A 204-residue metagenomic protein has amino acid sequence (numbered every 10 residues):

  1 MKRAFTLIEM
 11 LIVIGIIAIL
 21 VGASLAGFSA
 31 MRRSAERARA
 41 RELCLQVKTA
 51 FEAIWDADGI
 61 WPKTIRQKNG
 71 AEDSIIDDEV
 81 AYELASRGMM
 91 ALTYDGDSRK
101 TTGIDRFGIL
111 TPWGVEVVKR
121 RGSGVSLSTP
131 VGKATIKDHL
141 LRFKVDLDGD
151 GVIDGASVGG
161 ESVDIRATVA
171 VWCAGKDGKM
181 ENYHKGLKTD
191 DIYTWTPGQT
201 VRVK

Functional and structural regions predicted by a protein language model:
M1-M31, E36: N-terminal single-pass transmembrane signal-anchor helix
A4, G22, G59, G175-G178: Glycine-centered flexibility sites
F28, S34, L43-P62: N-terminal alpha-helical signal peptides/signal-anchor transmembrane segments
R37-A38, L45, T49-E52, S126-K204: Short, surface-exposed interaction loops/tails
F51-W113: Short, glycine/small-hydrophobic-rich surface segments
P112-V115, A167-V169: Residue-level detector of short, conserved catalytic/binding motifs and their immediate flanks
V115-V118, R142: Mobile, glycine-rich extracellular loop/lid and propeptide segments that shape or gate substrate/ligand access
V117-K119, G124-S128: Intrinsically disordered, phosphorylation-rich cytoplasmic tails of plasma-membrane receptors
